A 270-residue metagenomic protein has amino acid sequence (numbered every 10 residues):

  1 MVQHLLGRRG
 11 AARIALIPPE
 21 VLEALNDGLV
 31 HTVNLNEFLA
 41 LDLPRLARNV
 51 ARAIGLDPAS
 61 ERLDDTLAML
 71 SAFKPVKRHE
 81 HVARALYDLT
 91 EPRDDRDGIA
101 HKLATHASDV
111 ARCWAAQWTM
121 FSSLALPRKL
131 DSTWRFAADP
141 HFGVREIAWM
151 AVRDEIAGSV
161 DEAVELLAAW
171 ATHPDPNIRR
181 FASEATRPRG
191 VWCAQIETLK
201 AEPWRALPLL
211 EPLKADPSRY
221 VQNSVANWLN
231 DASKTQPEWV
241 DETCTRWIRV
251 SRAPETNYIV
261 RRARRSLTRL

Functional and structural regions predicted by a protein language model:
M1-L270: Surface-facing alpha-helical segments and adjacent helix-coil boundary elements at the starts of domains
